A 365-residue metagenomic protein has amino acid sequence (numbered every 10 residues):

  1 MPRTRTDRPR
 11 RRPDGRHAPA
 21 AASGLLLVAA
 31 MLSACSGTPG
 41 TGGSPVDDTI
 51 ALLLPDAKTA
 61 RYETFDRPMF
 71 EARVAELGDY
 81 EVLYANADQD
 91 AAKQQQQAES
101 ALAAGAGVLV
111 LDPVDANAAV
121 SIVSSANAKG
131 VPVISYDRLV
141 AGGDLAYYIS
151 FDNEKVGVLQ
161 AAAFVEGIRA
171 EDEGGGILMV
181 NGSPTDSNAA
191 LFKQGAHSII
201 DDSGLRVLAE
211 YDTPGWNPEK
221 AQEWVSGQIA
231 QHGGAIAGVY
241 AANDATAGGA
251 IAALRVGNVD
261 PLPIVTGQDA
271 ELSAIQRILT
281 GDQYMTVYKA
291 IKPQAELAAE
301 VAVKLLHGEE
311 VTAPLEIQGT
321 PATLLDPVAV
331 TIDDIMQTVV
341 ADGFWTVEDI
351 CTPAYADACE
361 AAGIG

Functional and structural regions predicted by a protein language model:
M1-S33: Sec-dependent bacterial lipoprotein signal peptides
P2-R10, A34-G365: A residue-level marker of the well-folded mature domains of exported/periplasmic proteins
